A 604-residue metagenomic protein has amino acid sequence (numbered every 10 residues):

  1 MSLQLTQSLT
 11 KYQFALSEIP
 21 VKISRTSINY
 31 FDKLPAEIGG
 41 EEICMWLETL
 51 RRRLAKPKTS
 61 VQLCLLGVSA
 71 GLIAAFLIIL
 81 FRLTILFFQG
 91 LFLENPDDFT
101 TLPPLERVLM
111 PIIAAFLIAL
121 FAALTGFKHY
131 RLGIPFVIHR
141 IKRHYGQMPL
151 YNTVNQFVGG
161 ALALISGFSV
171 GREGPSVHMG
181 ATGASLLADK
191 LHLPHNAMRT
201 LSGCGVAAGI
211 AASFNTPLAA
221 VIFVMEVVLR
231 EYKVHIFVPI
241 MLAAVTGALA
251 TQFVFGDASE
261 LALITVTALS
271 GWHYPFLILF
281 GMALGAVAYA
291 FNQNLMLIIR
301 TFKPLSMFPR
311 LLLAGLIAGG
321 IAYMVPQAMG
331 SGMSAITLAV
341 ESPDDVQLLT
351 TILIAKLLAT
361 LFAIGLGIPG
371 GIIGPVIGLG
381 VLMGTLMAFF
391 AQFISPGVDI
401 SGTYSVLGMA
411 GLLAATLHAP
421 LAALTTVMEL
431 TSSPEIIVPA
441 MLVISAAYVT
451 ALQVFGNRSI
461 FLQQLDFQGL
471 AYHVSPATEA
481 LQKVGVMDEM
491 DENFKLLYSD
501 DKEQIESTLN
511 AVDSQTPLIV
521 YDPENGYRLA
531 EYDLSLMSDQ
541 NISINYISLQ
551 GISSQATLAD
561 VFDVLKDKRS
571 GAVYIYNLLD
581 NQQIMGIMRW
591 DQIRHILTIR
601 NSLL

Functional and structural regions predicted by a protein language model:
S2-L16, V21-K483, M487-P523, R528-S538 (+3 more regions): Alpha-helical transmembrane segments and immediately membrane-proximal extracytoplasmic
L496-Q515, Q550-L578, W590-L604: The conserved cystathionine-beta-synthase
Y521-P523, Y576-L579: Core beta-strand residues in small-molecule sensory/regulatory alpha/beta domains
Y546-S548: Short amphipathic alpha-helical segments
Q583-I587: Glycine-rich acetyl-CoA-binding "A-motif" of GNAT/NAT acetyltransferases
